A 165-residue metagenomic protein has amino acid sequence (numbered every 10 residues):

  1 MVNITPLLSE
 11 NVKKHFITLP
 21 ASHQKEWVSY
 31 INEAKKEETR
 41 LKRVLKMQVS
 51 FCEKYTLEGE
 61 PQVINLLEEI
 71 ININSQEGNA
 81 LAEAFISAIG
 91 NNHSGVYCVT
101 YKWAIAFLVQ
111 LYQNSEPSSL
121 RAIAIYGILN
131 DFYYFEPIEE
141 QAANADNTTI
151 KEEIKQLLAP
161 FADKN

Functional and structural regions predicted by a protein language model:
M1-P61: Charge-dense, helix-prone N-terminal extensions
G59, Y133-N165: Long, helix-rich interaction regions
G59-N79: N-terminal "cap/leader" segments of large eukaryotic alpha-helical scaffolds
Q62-L67, F85-V96, P137-A142, E152-K155: Boundary/linker elements of alpha-helical solenoid repeat scaffolds
L66-I73, Q110-Y112, L157-F161: Alpha-solenoid HEAT/Armadillo-like helical repeat scaffolds in large eukaryotic proteins
S75-I89: HEAT-repeat alpha-solenoid elements in large eukaryotic scaffold proteins
L81-F85, R121-I125, I154, N165: Conserved hydrophobic register position within alpha-solenoid helical repeats
A88-N92, L111, D131-F135, F161: Residue-level signature of the C-terminal ends
